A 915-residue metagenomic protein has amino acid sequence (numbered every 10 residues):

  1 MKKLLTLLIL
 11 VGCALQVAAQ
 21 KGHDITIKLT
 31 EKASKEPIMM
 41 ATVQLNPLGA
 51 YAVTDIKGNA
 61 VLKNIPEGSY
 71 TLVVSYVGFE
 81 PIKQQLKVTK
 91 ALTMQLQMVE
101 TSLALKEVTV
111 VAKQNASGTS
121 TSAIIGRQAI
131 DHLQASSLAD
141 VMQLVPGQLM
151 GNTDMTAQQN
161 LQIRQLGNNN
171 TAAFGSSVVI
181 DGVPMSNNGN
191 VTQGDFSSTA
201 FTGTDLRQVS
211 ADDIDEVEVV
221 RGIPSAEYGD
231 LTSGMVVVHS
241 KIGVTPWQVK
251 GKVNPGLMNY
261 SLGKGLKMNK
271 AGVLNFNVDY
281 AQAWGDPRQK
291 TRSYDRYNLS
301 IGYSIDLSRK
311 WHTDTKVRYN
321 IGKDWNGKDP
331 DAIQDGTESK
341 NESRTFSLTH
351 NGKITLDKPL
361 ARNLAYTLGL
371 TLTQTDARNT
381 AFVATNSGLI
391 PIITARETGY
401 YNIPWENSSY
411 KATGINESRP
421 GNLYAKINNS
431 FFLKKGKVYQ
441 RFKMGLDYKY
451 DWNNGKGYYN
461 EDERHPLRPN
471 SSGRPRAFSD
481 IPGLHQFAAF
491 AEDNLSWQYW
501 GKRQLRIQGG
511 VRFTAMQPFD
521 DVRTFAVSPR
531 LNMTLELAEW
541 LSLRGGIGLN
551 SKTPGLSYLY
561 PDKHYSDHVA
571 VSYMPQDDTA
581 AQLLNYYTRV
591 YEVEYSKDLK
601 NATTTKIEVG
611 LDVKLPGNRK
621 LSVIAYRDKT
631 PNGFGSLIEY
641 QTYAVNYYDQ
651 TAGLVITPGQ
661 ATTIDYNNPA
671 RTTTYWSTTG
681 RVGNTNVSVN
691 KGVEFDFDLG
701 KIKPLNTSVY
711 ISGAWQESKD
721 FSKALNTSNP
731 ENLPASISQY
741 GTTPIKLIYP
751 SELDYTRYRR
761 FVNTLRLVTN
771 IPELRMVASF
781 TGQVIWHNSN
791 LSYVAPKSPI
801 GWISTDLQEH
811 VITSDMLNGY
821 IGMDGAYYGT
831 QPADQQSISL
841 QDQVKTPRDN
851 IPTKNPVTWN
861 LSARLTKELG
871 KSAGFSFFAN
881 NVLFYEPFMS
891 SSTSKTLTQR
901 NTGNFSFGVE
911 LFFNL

Functional and structural regions predicted by a protein language model:
K28-S34, M40-N46, S75-F79, T89-D131: Short, acidic, small-residue-rich periplasmic hinge/interaction motif at the N-terminus of Gram-negative outer-membrane
T42-V53, K57, E107-S136, Q158-Q162 (+2 more regions): N-terminal periplasmic "start-of-domain" segments of outer-membrane beta-barrel proteins
T93-Q97, L138-V141, N160-Q162, V179 (+3 more regions): N-terminal periplasmic accessory domains that precede and gate Gram-negative outer-membrane beta-barrel machines
A139, Q143-N187: Extracytoplasmic beta-strand/coil segments of soluble accessory domains associated with Gram-negative outer-membrane
V183-V219: Short acidic/polar hinge/loop motifs at secondary-structure boundaries that mediate gating or recognition
D306-G322, S339-D520, G692-E694, Y710: Face-selective signature of the C-terminal outer-membrane beta-barrel domain
K629, N646-P799: Gram-negative outer-membrane beta-barrel transporters
Q783-V844, N855-V857, L865-L915: C-terminal beta-signal and adjacent terminal beta-strands/loops of Gram-negative outer-membrane beta-barrel proteins
